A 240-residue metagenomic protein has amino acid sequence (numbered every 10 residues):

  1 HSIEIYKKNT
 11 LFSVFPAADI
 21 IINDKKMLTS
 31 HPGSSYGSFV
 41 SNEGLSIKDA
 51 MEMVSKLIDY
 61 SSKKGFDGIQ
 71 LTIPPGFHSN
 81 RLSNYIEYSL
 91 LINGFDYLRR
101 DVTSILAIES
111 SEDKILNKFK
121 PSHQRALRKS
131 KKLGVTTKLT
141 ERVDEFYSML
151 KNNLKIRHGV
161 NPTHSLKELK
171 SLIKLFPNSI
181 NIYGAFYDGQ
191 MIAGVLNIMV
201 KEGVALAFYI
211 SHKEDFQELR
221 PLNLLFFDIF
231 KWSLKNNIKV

Functional and structural regions predicted by a protein language model:
H1-K26, I73-E218: A conserved beta-strand-loop-helix scaffold within acyl/acetyltransferase catalytic domains
K25-F95, E202-V240: Acyl-donor binding region in acyl/amide transferases
